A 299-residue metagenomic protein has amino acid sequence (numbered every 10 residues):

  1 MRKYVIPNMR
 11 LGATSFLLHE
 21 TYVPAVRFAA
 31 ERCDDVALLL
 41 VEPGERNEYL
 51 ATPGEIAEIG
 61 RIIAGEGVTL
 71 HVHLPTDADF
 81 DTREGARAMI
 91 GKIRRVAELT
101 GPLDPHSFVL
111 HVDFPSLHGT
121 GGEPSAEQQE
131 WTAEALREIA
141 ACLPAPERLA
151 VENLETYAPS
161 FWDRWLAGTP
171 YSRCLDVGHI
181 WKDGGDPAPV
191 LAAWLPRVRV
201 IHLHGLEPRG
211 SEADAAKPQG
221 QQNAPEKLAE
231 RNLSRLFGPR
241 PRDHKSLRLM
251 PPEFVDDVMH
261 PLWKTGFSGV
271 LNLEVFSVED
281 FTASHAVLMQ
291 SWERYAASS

Functional and structural regions predicted by a protein language model:
M1-R95, S172, A297-S299: N-terminal pre-domain/capping segments
R2-R10, P24-A25, D81, I90 (+3 more regions): Histidine-acidic metal/acid-base catalytic patches
M9-S15, D34-L38, L70-L74, F108-L110 (+4 more regions): Hydrophobic faces of well-ordered beta-strands that scaffold small-molecule active sites in alpha/beta enzyme cores
A13-F16, E127-Q128, L149-N153, G178-I180 (+1 more regions): Short, flexible loop segments at the rims of nucleotide/cofactor-binding pockets, characterized by
T14-L18, L39-P43, P75-D79, D113-P115 (+4 more regions): Active-site beta-loop-alpha junctions enriched in small/polar residues
G44-N47, A78-R83, S116-G122, G210-A213 (+1 more regions): A short acidic, helix-capping loop that chelates divalent metal ions and anchors anionic groups
E48, T52-E55, G85-K92, P124-T132 (+4 more regions): Residue-level preference for long, well-ordered alpha-helices that form the structural scaffold of enzyme catalytic
A64-G65, D81-R173, D256: Active-site acidic/histidine proton-transfer and metal-coordination neighborhood in alpha/beta enzyme cores
